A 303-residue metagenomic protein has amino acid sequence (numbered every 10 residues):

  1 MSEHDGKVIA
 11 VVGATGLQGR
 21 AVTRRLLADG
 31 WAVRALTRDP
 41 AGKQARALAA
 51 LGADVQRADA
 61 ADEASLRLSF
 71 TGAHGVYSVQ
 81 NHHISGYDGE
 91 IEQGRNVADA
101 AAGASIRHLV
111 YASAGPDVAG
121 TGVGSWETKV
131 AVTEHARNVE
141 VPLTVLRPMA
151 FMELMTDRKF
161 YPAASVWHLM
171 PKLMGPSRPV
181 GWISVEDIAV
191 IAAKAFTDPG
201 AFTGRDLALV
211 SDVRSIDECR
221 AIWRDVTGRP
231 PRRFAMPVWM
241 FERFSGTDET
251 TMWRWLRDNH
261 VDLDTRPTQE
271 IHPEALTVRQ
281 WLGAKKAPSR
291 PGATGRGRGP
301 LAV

Functional and structural regions predicted by a protein language model:
S2-A47, A61-A64, L68-T71, N81-E92 (+3 more regions): Oxidoreductase cofactor-interface core, primarily capturing Rossmann-like NAD(P)-dependent enzymes
G52-A53, L143: Short, conserved active-site loop motifs that form the nucleotide-linked donor/cofactor pocket
A58: Cofactor-binding loops of NAD(P)H-dependent oxidoreductases, dominated by short-chain dehydrogenase/reductases
A192, F196, W223, W253 (+2 more regions): Hydrophobic "lid"/C-terminal helical patch of Rossmann-like NAD(P)-dependent dehydrogenase/epimerase domains
L207-A208, R220-D262, G295-V303: Terminal hydrophobic/aromatic helix or amphipathic segment near a protein terminus
T265-I271: Juxtamembrane extracytoplasmic segments of single-/few-pass membrane proteins
I271-V303: Amphipathic terminal alpha-helices
